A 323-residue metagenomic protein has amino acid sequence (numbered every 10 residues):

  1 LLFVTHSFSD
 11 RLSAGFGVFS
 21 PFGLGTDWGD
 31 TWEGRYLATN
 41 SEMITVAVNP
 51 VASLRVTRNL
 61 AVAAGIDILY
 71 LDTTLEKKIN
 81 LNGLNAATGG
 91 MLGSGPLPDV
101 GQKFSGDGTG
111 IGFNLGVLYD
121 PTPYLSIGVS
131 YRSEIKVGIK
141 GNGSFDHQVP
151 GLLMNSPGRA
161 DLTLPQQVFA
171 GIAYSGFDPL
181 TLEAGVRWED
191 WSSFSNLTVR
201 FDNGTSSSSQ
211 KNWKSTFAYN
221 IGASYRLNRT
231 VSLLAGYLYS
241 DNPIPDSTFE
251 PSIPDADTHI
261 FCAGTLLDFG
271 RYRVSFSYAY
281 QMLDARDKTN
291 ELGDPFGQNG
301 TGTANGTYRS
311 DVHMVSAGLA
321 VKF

Functional and structural regions predicted by a protein language model:
L1-F323: Outer-membrane beta-barrel porins/channels
